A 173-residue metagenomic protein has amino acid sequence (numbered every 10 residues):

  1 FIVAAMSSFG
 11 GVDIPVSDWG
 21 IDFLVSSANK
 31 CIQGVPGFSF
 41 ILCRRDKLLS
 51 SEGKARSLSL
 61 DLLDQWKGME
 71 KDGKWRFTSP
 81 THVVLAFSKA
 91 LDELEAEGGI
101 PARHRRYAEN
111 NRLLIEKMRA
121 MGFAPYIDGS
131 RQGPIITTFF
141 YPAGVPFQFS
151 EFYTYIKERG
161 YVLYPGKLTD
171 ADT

Functional and structural regions predicted by a protein language model:
F1-A5, L24-S27, G34, L163-P165: General beta-strand structural signal in soluble alpha/beta enzymes
F1-V16: Catalytic PLP-binding core of fold-type I/II PLP enzymes
V16-N29, S39: Conserved active-site segment immediately N-terminal to the catalytic lysine that forms the internal aldimine
F23, F38-L42, I136-T138: Conserved hydrophobic/aromatic beta-strand scaffold that supports enzyme active sites
C31-E116: Active-site C-terminal subdomain of aminotransferase-like
E97-R106, A120-G129, P165-T169: Flexible, glycine/charged-enriched surface loops at secondary-structure junctions
A124-I156: Conserved PLP-binding catalytic core of the aspartate aminotransferase-like
T138-G144, Y161-T173: Conserved PLP-binding active-site segment of the aspartate aminotransferase-like
